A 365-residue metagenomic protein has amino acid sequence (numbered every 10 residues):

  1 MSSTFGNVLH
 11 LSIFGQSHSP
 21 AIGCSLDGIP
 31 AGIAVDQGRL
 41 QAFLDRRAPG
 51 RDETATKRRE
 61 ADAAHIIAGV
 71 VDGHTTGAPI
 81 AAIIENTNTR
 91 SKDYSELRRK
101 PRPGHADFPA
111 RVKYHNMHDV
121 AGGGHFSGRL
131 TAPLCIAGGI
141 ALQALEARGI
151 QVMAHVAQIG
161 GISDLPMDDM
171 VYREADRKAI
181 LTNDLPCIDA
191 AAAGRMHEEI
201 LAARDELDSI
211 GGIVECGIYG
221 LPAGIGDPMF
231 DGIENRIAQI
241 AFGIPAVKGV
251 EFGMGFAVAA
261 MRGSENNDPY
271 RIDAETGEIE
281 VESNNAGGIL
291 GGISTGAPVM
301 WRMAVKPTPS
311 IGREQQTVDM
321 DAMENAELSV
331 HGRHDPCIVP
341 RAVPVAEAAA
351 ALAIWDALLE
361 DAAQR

Functional and structural regions predicted by a protein language model:
M1-R58: N-terminal, positively charged regions that mediate nucleic acid binding
H10, T308-R365: Internal helix-turn-beta structural module
H10-G15, H118-L130, A223-D227, N284-I289 (+1 more regions): A short glycine/serine-rich beta->alpha loop
F14, P20, L207-N325: Glycine-rich anion/phosphate-binding loop at the beta-strand->alpha-helix junction
P20-G32, G128-A154, D231-Q239, V299-T308 (+1 more regions): Alpha-helical support elements that line or immediately flank enzyme active sites and cofactor-binding pockets
F43-P109: Glycine-rich, N-terminal phosphate-binding loop and its surrounding beta-alpha-beta segment
R98-G124, Q316-H334: Short acidic, glycine/tyrosine-flanked loop/strand segments centered on an H-E-D-like triad
K113-M229: Glycine-rich, mobile lid/loop segments that gate access to catalytic sites or pores
